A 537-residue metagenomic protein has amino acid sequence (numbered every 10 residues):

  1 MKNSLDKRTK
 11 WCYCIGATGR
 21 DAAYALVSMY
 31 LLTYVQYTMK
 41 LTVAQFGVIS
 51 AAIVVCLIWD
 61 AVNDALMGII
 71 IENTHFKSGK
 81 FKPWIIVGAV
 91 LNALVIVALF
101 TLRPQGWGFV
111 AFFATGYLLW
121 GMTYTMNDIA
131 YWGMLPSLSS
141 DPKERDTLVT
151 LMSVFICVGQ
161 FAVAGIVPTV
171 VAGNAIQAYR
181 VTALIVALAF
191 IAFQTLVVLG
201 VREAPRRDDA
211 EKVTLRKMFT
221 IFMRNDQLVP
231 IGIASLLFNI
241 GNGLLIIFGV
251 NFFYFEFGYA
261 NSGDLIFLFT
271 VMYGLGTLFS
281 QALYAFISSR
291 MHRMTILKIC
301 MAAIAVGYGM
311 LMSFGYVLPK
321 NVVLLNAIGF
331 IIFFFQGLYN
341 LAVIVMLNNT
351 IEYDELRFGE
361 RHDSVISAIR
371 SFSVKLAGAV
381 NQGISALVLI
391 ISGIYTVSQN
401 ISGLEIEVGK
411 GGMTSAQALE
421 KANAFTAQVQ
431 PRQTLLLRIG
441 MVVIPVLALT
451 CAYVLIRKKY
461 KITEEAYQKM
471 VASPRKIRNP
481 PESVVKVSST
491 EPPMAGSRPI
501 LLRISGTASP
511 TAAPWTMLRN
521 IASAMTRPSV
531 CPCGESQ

Functional and structural regions predicted by a protein language model:
K2-P480, V484-V485: Membrane-embedded alpha-helical bundles of multi-pass transporters/translocases, especially carrier/permease families
R8, C56, F81, Y117 (+4 more regions): Intrinsically disordered regions, especially transient/low-confidence alpha-helical propensity segments and coil-helix
G79, L99, D146, I456 (+6 more regions): Amphipathic, positively biased hydrophobic alpha-helical segments used for protein targeting and membrane insertion
K80, M310, K410-M413, I462 (+5 more regions): Intrinsically disordered, low-complexity regions
I86, G106, T123, V429 (+4 more regions): Generic detector of short alpha-helix boundary/capping microenvironments and adjacent low-complexity segments
S483, S488-T490, G496-P499, S505-T516 (+2 more regions): Intrinsically disordered, low-complexity segments enriched in small polar residues
